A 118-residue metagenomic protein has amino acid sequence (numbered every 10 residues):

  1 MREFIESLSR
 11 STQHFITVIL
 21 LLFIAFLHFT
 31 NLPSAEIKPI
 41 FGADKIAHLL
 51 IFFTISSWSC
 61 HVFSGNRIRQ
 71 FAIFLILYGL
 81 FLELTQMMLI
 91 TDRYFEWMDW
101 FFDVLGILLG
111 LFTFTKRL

Functional and structural regions predicted by a protein language model:
M1-C60, L75: "…centered on the first transmembrane helix and the immediately adjacent amphipathic helix/loop
R2, R10, R67-R69, R93 (+1 more regions): Arginine residue identity/basic-tract feature
T12-F15, S64-A72, E96-W97: Membrane-helix interface segments
F26, C60, S64, L82 (+3 more regions): Membrane-water interface at transmembrane helix exits
S34, K38-G42, L84-V104: Interfacial helix-loop-helix junctions of multi-pass membrane proteins
K45-L49, L82, F102-D103, L118: Short, surface-exposed linear patches
L50-G65, R69, L105-R117: Membrane-interfacial alpha-helical segments at the cytosolic side of multi-pass membrane proteins
F71-L82, G110: Hydrophobic alpha-helical membrane segments
